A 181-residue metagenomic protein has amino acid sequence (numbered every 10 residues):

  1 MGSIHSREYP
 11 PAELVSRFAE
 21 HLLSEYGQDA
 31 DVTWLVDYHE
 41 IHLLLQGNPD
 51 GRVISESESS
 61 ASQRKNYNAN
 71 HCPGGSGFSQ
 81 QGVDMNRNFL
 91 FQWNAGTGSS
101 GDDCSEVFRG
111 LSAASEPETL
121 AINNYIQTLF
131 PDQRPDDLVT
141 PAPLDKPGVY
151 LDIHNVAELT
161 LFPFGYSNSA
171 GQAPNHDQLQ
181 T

Functional and structural regions predicted by a protein language model:
M1, E8-G171: Active-site/substrate-binding loop(s) of hydrolase catalytic cores
S169-T181: Gly/Ser/Thr-rich active-site loops/lids in small-molecule metabolic enzymes that frequently grip phosphoryl groups
